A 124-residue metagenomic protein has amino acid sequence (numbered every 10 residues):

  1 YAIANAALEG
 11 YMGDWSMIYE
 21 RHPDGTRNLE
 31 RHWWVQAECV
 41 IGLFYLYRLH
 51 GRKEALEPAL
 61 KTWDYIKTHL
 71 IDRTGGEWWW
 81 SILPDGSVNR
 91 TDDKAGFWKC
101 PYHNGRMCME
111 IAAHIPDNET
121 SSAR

Functional and structural regions predicted by a protein language model:
Y1-R124: Glycan-recognition and catalytic cores of secretory/periplasmic carbohydrate-active enzymes
